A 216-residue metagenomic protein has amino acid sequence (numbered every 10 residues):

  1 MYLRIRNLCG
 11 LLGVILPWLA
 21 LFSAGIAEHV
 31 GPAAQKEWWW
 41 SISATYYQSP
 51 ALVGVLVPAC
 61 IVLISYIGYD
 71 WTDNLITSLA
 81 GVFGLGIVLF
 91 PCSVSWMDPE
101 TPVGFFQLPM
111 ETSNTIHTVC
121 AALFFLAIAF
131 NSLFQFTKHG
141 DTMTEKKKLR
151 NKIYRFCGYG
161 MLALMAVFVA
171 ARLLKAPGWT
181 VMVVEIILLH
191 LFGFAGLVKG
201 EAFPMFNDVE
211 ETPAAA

Functional and structural regions predicted by a protein language model:
M1-V14, W71-G81, N151-G158: Alpha-helical transmembrane segments and their helix-start/interface "positive-inside/aromatic belt" motifs in integral
L11-P32: Alpha-helical transmembrane segments of multi-pass membrane proteins
G25-Y46, D98-T112, L173-V184: Membrane-interface interhelical loops and short amphipathic "cap" helices that link adjacent transmembrane segments
W40-P58: Interfacial helix-start motif at the membrane-water boundary
I61-W71, G140-D141: C-terminal ends of transmembrane helices
F83-N151: Membrane-proximal helix-loop-helix units in multi-pass membrane proteins
M161-A216: C-terminal transmembrane-bundle signature of multipass membrane proteins, characterized by strong activation on
